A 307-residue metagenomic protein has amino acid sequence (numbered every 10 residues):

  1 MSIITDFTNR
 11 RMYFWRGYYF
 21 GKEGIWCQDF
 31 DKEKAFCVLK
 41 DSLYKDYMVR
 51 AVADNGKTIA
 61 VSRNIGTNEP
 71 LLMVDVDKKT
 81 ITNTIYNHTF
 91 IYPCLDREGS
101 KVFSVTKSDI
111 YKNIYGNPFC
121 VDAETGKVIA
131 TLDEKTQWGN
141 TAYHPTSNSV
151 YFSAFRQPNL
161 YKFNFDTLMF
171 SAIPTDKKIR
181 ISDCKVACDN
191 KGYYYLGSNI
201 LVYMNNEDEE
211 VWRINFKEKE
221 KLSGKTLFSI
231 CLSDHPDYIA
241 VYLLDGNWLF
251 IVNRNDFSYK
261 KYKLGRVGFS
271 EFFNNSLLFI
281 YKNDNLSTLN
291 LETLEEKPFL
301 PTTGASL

Functional and structural regions predicted by a protein language model:
M1, K34-D41, T80-I85, K127-D133 (+4 more regions): A short beta-strand motif characteristic of beta-propeller blades
M1-D6, Y44-V52, N87-R97, K135-P145 (+4 more regions): Repeated scaffold domains used in trafficking and secretory/extracellular systems, primarily beta-propellers
S2, R10-Y19, K57-R63, S100-K112 (+4 more regions): Short beta-strand elements that form the blades of beta-propeller/WD-repeat-like and other beta-sheet-rich scaffold
F20-C27, T67-L72, Y111-C120, Q157-Y161 (+3 more regions): Structural motif
D29-E33, D75-K79, D122-G126, N164-L168 (+3 more regions): Short loop/turn segments that connect beta-strands within beta-propeller blades
T89-Y92, D96, F103-F119, A123 (+3 more regions): Solenoidal tandem-repeat scaffolds enriched in leucines and small polar residues
S223-N247: Loop/turn-rich, solvent-exposed surfaces of beta-rich toroidal or solenoidal domains
G268-L307: Blade-level signature of beta-propeller repeat domains, shared across WD40, Kelch, NHL, RCC1 and BNR/Asp-box propellers
